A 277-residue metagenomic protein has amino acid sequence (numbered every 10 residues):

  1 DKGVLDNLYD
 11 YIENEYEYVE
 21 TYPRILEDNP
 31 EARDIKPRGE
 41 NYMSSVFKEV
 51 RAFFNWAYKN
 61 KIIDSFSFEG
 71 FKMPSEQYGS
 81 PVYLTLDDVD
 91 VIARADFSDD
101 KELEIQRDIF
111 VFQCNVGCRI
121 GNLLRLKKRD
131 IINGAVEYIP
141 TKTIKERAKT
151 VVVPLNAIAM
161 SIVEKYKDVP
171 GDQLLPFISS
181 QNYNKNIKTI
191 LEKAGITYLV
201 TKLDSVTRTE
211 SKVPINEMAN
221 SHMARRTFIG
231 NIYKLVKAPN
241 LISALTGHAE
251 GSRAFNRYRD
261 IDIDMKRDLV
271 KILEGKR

Functional and structural regions predicted by a protein language model:
D1-S80, A95-S98: N-terminal core-binding DNA-recognition domain of tyrosine recombinases/integrases
N55-F66, Q113-A135, N240: Short, charged phosphate-coordinating catalytic segments
I63-S65, S75-R94, K145-A157: DNA breakage-rejoining catalytic core of tyrosine-based enzymes
I92, V151-S161, K165, F255-R277: DNA/chromatin major-groove-contacting recognition/catalytic segments
S98-D100, D168-Q173, K188-A244, H248: Short, basic (Lys/Arg/His-rich) helix/loop patches that form interaction surfaces in the mid-to-C-terminal regions
V116, R125-E164: Conserved tyrosine-mediated DNA breakage-rejoining catalytic core shared by Y-recombinases
R125-I131, Y233-L235, S243-E250, R257-I261: A short, basic/aromatic helix-end/turn motif that makes direct DNA contacts
P140-I144, S180-Y183, T246-K271: Catalytic-site neighborhood detector that most strongly recognizes the C-terminal catalytic loop/helix of tyrosine
